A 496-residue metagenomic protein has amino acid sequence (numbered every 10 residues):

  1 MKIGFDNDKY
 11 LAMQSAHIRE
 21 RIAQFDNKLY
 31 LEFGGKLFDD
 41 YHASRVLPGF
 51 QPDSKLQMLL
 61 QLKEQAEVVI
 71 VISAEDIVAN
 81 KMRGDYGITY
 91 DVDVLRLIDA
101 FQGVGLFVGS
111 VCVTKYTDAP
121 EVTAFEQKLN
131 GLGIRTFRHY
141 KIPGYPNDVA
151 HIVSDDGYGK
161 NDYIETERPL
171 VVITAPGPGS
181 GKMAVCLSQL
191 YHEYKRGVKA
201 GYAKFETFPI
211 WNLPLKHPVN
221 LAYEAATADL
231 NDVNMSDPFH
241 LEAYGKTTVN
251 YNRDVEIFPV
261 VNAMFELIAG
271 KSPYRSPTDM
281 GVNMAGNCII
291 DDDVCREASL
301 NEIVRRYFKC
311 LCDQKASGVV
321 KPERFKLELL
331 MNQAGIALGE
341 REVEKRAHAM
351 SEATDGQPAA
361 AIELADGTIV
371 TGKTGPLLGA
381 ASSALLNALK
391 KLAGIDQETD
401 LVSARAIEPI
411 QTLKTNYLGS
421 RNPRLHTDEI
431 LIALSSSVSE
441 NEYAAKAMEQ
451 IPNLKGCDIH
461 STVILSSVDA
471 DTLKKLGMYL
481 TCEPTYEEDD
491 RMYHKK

Functional and structural regions predicted by a protein language model:
M1-T174, Q189-M350, T354-Q357, L364-D366 (+2 more regions): Flexible phosphate-sensing "switch/lid" loops adjacent to ATP/NTP-binding sites across phosphate-transfer
G177-P178: The conserved Walker
K182, A359-A361: Transmembrane alpha-helical segments and their cytosolic interface motifs in multi-pass membrane proteins
V185: Hydrophobic positions on the alpha1 helix immediately C-terminal to the Walker A/P-loop
K373-T374: Short clusters of small/polar residues that mark proteolytic maturation junctions
L377-A393: A short, polar/charged loop-to-alpha-helix boundary motif
K391-P423: Short HxH-centered metal-ligating active-site micro-motif
